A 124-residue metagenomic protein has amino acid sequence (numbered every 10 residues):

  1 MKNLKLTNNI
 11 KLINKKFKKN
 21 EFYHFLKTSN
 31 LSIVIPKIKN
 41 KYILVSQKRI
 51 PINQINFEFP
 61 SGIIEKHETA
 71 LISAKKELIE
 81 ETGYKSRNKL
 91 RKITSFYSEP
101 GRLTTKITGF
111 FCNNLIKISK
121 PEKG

Functional and structural regions predicted by a protein language model:
M1-V34, I38-K39: Acidic, metal-coordinating catalytic segment for phosphate/diphosphate chemistry, firing primarily on the Nudix
N3, T94-E99: Short, solvent-exposed loop/turn elements at beta->coil junctions and helix N-caps that rim active or binding pockets
K11-E21, E99-S119: Active-site-adjacent beta-strand/loop module that shapes the phosphate/pyrophosphate-binding cleft
L26-T28, S32-K76, E80, I118-S119 (+1 more regions): Conserved Nudix-box catalytic region and its N-terminal flanking loop in Nudix hydrolases and closely related
I64, S86, N114-L115: Hydrophobic pocket-lining residues within nucleotide cofactor-binding pockets
K85-I93: A short coil-to-beta-strand element that immediately follows conserved catalytic motifs
Y97-S98, E122-G124: Short, glycine/charged-rich beta-strand-loop motifs at protein surfaces that mediate ligand recognition and catalysis
